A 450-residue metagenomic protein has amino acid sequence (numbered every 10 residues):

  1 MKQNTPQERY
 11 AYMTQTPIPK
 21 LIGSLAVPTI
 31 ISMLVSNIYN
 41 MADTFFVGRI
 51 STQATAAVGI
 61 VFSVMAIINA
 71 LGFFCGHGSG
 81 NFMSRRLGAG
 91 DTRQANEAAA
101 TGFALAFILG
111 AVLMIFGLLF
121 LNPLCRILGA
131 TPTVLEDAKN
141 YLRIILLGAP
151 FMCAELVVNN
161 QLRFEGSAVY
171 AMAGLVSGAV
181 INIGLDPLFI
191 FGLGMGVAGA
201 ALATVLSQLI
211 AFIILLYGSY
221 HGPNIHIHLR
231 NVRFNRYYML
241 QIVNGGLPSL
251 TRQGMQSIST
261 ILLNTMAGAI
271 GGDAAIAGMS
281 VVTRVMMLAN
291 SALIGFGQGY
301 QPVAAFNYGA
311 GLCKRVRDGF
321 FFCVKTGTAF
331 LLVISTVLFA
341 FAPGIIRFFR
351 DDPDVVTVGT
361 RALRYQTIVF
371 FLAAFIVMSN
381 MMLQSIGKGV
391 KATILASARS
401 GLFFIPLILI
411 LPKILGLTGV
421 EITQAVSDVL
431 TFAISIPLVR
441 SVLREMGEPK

Functional and structural regions predicted by a protein language model:
M1-A26, M83-P150, G192-L247, A304-V369 (+1 more regions): Short alpha-helical transmembrane segments in multi-pass integral membrane proteins
Q15, P19-I38, A42, V64-L71 (+7 more regions): Residue-level signal for short hydrophobic patches within transmembrane helices of multi-pass membrane transporters
S24-N40, I144, E155, G178 (+4 more regions): Transmembrane helical elements of multi-pass membrane transporters/channels
L34, I38-A56, C125-P132, L188-M195 (+5 more regions): Helix-terminus/linker motif at the lipid-water interface of multi-pass membrane proteins
F46-A66, T133-D137, V197-A200, Y238-G245 (+5 more regions): Interfacial/gating helices of multi-pass transporter permease domains
T55-I115, M152-A171, I276-A342, A373-L395: Small-residue-rich hydrophobic transmembrane alpha-helices
I67-A70, N182-D186, F212-L216, M287-S291 (+3 more regions): Hydrophobic transmembrane alpha-helices of multi-pass small-molecule transporters
G76, I145-R163, A171-A179, A200-I213 (+4 more regions): Short runs within selected transmembrane alpha-helices of multi-pass transporters and secretion channels
